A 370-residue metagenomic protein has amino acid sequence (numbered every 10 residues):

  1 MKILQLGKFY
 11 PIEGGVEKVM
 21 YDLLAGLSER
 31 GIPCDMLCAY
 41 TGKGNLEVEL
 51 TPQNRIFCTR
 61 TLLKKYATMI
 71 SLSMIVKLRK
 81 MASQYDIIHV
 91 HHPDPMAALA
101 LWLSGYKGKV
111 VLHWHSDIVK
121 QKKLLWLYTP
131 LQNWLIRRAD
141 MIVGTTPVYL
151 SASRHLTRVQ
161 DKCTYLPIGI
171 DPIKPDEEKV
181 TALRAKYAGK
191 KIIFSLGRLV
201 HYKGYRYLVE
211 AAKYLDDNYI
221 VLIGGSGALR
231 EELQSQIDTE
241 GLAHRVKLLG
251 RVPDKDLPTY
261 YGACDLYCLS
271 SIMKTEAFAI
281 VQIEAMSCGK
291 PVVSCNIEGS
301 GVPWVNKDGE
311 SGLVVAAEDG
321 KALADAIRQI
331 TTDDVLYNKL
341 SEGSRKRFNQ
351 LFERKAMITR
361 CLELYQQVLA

Functional and structural regions predicted by a protein language model:
L4, A182-K213, L222: Conserved donor-binding/catalytic core segment of Leloir-type glycosyltransferases
V19, C38, Q132-E177, L248: Donor nucleotide-sugar binding/catalytic pocket of nucleotide-sugar-dependent glycosyltransferases
V90-A97: Short His-centered aromatic/hydrophobic patch
I136, R251-V252, T259-C264: Short alpha-helical donor nucleotide-sugar binding micro-motif in glycosyltransferases
E232-V252: Nucleotide-activated donor-binding/catalytic signature segment of Leloir-type glycosyltransferases, i.e., the conserved
R245, A322, Q329, V335-L351 (+2 more regions): A short, well-ordered alpha-helix in the C-terminal region of glycosyltransferases
S287, P291-N296: Short hydrophobic beta-strand element within catalytic cores of glycosyltransferases and related nucleotide-activated
K307-G320, Q329-V335: Conserved acidic donor-binding segment of nucleotide-sugar-dependent glycosyltransferases
